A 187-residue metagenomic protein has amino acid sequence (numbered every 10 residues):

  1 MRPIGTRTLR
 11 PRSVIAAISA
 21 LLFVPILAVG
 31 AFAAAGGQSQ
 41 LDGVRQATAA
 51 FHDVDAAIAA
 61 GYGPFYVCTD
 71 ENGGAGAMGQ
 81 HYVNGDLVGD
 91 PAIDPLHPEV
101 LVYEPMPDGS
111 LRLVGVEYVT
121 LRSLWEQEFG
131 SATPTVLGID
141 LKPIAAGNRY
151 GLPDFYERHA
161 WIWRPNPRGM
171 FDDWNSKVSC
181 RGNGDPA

Functional and structural regions predicted by a protein language model:
M1-P11: N-terminal secretory signal peptides that target proteins for export/translocation
R12-A16: Short, hydrophobic alpha-helical membrane anchors of single-pass surface/secreted proteins
A17-A28: Bacterial N-terminal signal peptides
V29-A33: Sec/Tat signal peptide C-region and signal peptidase I cleavage site
A34-A187: Primary mode marks residue(s) on the alpha4-beta5-alpha5 output face of response regulator receiver
